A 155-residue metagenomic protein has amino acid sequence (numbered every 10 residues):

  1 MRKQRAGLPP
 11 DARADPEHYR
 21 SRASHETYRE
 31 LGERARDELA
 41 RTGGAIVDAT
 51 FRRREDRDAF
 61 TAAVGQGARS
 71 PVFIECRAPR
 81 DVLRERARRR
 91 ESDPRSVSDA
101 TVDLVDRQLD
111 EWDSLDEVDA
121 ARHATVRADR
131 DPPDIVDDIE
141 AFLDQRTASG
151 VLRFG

Functional and structural regions predicted by a protein language model:
M1, F51-R52, R77-L83, R130-P132: Conserved nucleotide-binding/hydrolysis micro-motifs of P-loop NTPases
M1-G43: Conserved substrate/cofactor phosphate-moiety recognition/catalytic segment in nucleotide-dependent phosphotransferases
L8-A14, V64, R90-D93: Short, hinge-like loop/turn segments at secondary-structure boundaries
E38, A63-G67, L115, R146: Hydrophobic helix-cap positions at the C-terminus of alpha-helices in RecA-like/P-loop ATPase nucleotide-binding cores
R41-A45, S70-V72: Loop/turn-to-beta-strand initiation segments
R53-A68: Short, electropositive alpha-helical surface patch
G67-R88, V126: Conserved phosphate-donor/acceptor-positioning beta-strand/loop module used by diverse small-molecule
S92-G155: Small-molecule kinase domains that catalyze NTP-dependent phosphoryl transfer to phosphate-bearing small molecules
